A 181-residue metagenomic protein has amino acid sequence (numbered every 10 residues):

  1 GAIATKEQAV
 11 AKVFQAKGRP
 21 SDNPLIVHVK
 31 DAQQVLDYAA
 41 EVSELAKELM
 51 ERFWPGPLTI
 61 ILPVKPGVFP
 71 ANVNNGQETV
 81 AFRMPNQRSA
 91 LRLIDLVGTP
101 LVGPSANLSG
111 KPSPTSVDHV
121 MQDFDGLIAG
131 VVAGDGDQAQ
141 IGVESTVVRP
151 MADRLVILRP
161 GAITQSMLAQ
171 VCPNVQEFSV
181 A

Functional and structural regions predicted by a protein language model:
G1-A181: Active-site-adjacent structural elements in enzyme catalytic cores
